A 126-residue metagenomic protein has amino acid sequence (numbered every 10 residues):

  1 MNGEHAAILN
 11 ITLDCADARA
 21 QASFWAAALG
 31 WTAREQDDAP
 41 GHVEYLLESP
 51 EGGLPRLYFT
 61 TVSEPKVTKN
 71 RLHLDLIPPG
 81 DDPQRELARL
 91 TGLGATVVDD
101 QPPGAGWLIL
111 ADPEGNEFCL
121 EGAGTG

Functional and structural regions predicted by a protein language model:
N2, A26-R34, L76-I77: Short low-complexity stretches enriched in small and charged residues
N2-L13, R34-D37, Y45-T60, A88-G126: Vicinal oxygen chelate
H5-L9, R19-A22, T32-P40, R71: A broad, low-specificity signal for short, low-complexity segments enriched in glycine/proline and polar/charged
I8-D17, E64-R89, L108-A111: Vicinal oxygen chelate
A18-T32, E86, L90-G94: Amphipathic alpha-helical segments
W25, T60-S63: Generic, ordered loop/turn and secondary-structure boundary motif
H42, G52-L54, V67-R71: Short connector loops at helix/strand junctions that flank enzyme active sites, especially segments positioning acidic
